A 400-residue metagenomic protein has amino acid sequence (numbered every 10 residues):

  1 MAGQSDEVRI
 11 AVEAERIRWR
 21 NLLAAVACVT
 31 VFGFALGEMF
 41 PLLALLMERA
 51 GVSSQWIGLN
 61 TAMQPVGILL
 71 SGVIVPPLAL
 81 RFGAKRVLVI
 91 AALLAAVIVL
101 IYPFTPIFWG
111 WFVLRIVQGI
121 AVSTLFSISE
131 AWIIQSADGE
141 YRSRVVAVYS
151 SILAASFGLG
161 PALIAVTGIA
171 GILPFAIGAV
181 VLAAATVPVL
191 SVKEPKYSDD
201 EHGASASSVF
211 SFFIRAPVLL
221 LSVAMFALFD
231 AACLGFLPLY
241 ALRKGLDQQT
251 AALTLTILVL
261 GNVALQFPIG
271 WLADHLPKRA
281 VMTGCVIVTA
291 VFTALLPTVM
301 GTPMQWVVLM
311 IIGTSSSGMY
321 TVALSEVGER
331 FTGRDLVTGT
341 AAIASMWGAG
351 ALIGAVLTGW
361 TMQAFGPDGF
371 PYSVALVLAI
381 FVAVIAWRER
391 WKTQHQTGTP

Functional and structural regions predicted by a protein language model:
R16-P65, D230-Y240: Helix-loop boundary and gating motifs at the non-cytosolic
S71-G83, G168, L265-P277, M362-Q363: Helix-to-loop junctions at the C-terminal end of transmembrane segments in multipass secondary transporters
G83, F104-W109, P277, V299-M300: Helix-breaking motifs and short loop linkers at transmembrane-helix boundaries and internal kinks in secondary membrane
R86-L100, A280-A294, A375: Structural signature of the two symmetry-related core transmembrane helices
W109-V117, P303-I311: Paired small-residue
T124-A137, G318-F331: Intracellular juxtamembrane helix-capping segments at the cytosolic ends of symmetry-related transmembrane helices
A179-D200, V384-R388: C-terminal membrane-cytosol helix-exit motif in multi-pass small-molecule transporters
R334-Q363: A late C-terminal transmembrane helix in Major Facilitator Superfamily
